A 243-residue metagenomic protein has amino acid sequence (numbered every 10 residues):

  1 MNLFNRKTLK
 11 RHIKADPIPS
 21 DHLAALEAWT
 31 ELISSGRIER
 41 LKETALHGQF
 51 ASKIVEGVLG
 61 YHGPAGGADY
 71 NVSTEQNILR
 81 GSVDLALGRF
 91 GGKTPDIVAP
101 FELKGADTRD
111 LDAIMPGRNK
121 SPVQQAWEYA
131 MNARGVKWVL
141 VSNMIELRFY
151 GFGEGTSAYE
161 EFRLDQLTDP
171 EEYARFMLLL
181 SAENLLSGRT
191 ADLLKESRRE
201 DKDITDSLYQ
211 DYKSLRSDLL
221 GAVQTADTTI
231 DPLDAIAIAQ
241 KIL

Functional and structural regions predicted by a protein language model:
M1-S34, F90-W127, M131-L243: Short, basic/polar, glycine-containing "phosphate-handling" surface segments that engage DNA
R37-N71: Acidic-basic catalytic patches of nuclease active cores, encompassing PD-(D/E)XK and other metal-cofactor nuclease
R37-R40, G66-I78, P116, K120 (+1 more regions): SAM-dependent methyltransferase catalytic region
L41, A45-F50, R80, P95 (+1 more regions): Generic alpha-helix structural propensity
E43, E75, E102: Acidic-residue sensor for enzyme active/binding pockets
A51-I54, V58, E75-R80, E154-G155 (+2 more regions): Short alpha-helical interface elements
K53-V55, L85, A99: Central hydrophobic cores of alpha-helical transmembrane segments in multi-pass inner-membrane proteins across all
G63-D96: Active-site metal-binding core of divalent-cation-utilizing nuclease and nuclease-like domains
